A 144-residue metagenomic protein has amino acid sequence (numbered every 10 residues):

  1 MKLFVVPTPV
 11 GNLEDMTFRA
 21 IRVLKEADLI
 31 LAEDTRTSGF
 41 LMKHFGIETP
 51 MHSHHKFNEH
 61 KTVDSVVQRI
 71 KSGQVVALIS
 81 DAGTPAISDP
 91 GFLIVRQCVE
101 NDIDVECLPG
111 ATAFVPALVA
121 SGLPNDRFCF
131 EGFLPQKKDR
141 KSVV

Functional and structural regions predicted by a protein language model:
M1-F57: Glycine-rich, flexible N-terminal cofactor/catalytic loop recognition
T8-P9, E33-T35, D81-A82, A111 (+1 more regions): Fold-independent oxyanion-binding glycine-rich loops and adjacent beta-strand/coil segments at enzyme active sites
D15-M16, L41-M42, V63, I87-D89 (+1 more regions): Short glycine-/acidic-enriched loop or helix-start segments at secondary-structure transitions that form or flank
H44-E48, I70, G91-F92: Glycine-rich loop at the start of a catalytic domain that most often binds anionic cofactors/ligands
H55-K56, E131-Q136: Flexible beta-alpha connector loops of hexameric P-loop NTPases
N58-V67: Glycine-rich, highly charged phosphate/nucleotide-binding loops
S72-E131: Short glycine-cluster motifs
S142-V144: Conserved small/polar residues in nucleotide/adenosyl-binding loops
